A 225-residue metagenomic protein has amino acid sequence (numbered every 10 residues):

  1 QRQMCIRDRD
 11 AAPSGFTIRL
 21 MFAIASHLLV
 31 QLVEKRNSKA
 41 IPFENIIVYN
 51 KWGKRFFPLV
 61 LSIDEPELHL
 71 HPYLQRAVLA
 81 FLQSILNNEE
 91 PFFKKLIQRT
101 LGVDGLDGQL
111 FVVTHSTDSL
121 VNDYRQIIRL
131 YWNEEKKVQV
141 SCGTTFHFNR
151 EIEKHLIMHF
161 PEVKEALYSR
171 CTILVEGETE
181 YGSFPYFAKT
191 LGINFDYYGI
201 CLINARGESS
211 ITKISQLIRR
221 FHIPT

Functional and structural regions predicted by a protein language model:
R2-I6: Short, small-residue-biased leader/transition segments that mark boundaries at the very start of proteins
D8-E162: Switch/communication elements of ASCE P-loop NTPase nucleotide-binding domains
F57, G108, S169-R170, I223: Short coil/turn segments at beta-strand junctions that form active-site/ligand-binding loops
K164-A166: Cytosolic ligand/metal-binding cores
R170-T225: Conserved helicase/translocase motor-coupling segment
